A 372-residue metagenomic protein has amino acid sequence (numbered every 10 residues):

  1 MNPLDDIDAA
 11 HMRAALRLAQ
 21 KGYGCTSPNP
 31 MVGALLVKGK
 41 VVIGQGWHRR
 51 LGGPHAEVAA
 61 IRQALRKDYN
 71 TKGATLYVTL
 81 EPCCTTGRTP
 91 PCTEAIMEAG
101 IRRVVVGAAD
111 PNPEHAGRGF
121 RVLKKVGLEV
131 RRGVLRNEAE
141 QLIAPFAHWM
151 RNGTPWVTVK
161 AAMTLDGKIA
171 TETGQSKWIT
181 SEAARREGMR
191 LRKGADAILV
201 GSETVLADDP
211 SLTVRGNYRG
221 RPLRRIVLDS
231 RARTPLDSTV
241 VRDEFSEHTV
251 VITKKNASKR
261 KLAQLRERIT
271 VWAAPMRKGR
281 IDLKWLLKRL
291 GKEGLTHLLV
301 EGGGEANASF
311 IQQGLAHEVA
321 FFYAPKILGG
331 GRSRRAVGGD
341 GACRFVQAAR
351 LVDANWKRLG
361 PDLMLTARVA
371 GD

Functional and structural regions predicted by a protein language model:
M1-A14, R121-E138, K326: Short, compositionally biased leader-like segments
N2-N29, Q45, R88, W156-V157 (+1 more regions): Enzymes that bind and transform nitrogen-containing heteroaromatic metabolites
L18, G22, K67, C83 (+5 more regions): Change "in soluble alpha/beta enzymes" to "in soluble alpha/beta proteins
G24-P28, G52-G53, F120, V134-A162: Proteins enriched for Cys/Gly/acidic motifs involved in redox and nucleic-acid/cofactor modification
T26-K40: N-terminal glycine-rich anion-binding loops that anchor highly charged ligand groups
L36-E138, R224, A257, I311: Zn2+-dependent cytidine deaminase-like catalytic core
P113-E114, E140, N307, G329: Generic structural signal for helix capping and beta-alpha/helix-loop junctions
